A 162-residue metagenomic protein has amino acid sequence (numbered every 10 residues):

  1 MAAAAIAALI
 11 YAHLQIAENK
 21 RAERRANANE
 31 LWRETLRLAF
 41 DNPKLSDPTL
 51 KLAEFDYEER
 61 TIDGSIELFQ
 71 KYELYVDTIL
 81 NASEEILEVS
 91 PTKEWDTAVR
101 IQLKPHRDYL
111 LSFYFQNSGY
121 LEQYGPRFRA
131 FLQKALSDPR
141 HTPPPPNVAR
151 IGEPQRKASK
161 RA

Functional and structural regions predicted by a protein language model:
M1-A8: Alpha-helical transmembrane segments of integral membrane proteins
L14-A162: Amphipathic alpha-helical "stem/stalk" segments
